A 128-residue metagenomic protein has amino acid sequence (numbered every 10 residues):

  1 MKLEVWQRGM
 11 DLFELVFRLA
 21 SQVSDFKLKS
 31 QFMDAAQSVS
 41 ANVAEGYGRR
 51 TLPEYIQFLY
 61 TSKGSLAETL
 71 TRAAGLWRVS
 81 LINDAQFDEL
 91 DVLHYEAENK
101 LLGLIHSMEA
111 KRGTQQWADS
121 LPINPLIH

Functional and structural regions predicted by a protein language model:
M1-H128: Short, C-terminally biased terminal segments at protein or domain edges
